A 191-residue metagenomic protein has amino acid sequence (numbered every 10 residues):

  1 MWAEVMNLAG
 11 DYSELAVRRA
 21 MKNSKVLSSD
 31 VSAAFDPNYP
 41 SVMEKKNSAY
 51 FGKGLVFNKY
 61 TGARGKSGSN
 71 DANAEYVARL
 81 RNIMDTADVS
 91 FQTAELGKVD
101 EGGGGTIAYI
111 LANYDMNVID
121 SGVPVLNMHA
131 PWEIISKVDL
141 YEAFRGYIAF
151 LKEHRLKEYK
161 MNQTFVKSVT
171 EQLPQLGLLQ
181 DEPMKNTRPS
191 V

Functional and structural regions predicted by a protein language model:
M1-A9, F35, I83, A87 (+2 more regions): Generic, well-ordered alpha-helical scaffold segments in large soluble proteins
M1-L27: A glycine-rich helix N-cap at a beta->alpha junction
M6-A9, M43, S69, L151-E158 (+2 more regions): Non-transmembrane, aqueous-exposed alpha-helical and coiled segments at domain scale
A9, L15-R19, A87, N117 (+1 more regions): Secondary-structure transition/capping motifs at alpha-helix termini and the adjoining loop/turn into the next element
A20-S32, G97-T106, M161-P174: A glycine-rich phosphate-binding loop feature that marks nucleotide/adenosyl-phosphate handling sites
S32-W132, E158: Active-site-adjacent substrate-binding region of metalloamidase/peptidase-like peptide-processing proteins
V123-G177: His/Asp/Glu-rich mid-to-C-terminal helical/loop segments that flank catalytic regions of hydrolases
V169-V191: Acidic, low-complexity intrinsically disordered tails
